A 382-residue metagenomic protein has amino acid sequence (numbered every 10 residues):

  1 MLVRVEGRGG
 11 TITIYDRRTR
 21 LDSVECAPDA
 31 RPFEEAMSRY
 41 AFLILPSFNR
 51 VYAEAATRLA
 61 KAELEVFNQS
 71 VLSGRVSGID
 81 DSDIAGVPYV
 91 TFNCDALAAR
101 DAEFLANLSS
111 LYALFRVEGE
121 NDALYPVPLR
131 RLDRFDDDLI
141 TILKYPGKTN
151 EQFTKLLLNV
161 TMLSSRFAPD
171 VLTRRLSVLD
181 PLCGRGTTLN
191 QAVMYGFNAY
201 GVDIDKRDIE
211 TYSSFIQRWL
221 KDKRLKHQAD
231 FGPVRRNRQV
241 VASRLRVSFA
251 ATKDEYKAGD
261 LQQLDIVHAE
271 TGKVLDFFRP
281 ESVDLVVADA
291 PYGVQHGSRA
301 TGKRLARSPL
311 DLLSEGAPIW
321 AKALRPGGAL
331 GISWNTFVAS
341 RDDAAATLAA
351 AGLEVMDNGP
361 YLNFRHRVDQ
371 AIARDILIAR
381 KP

Functional and structural regions predicted by a protein language model:
M1, R17, L21-V24: Long, low-complexity, tandem-repeat intrinsically disordered regions
L2-G7: Extreme N-terminal basic, low-complexity initiation segments that serve as generic localization/processing leaders
R8-I12, L21: Short linear/disordered segments characteristic of secreted peptide precursors and small low-complexity proteins
T13, V24-A27, P32-D95: Non-catalytic accessory regions of SAM-dependent methyltransferases
Y15-R20, P32-E63, R100, L108 (+2 more regions): Class I S-adenosyl-L-methionine-dependent methyltransferase catalytic core
E65-S77, S110-F115, A351-M356: Structural alpha-beta junctions
A85-Y89, N93-E120: Long recognition/docking surfaces used for binding and targeting
